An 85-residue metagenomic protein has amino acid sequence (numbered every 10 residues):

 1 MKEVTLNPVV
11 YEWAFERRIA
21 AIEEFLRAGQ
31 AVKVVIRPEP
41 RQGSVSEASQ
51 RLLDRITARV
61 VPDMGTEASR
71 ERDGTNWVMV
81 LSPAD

Functional and structural regions predicted by a protein language model:
M1-W13, A20-F25, V35-P38, G74 (+1 more regions): N-terminal cationic and glycine-rich segments that engage phosphates or anionic surfaces
V10, R55-T57, T66: Intrinsically disordered, low-complexity segments enriched in polar/charged residues with Gly/Pro, especially when
A14, E23-L26, V45-A48, A68-R72: Replace "in large, NTP-powered and nucleic-acid-processing enzymes" with "in large, NTP-powered factors and other
F15-I22, L52, I56: Amphipathic alpha-helical interface surfaces
I22-G29, V35, I56-D63: Conserved, well-folded catalytic cores of nucleic-acid-processing and energy-transducing macromolecular machines
P40-P62: Short, hydrophobic/π-rich interface segment
P62-W77: Short, conserved loop-to-beta-strand elements that form functional interface hotspots
